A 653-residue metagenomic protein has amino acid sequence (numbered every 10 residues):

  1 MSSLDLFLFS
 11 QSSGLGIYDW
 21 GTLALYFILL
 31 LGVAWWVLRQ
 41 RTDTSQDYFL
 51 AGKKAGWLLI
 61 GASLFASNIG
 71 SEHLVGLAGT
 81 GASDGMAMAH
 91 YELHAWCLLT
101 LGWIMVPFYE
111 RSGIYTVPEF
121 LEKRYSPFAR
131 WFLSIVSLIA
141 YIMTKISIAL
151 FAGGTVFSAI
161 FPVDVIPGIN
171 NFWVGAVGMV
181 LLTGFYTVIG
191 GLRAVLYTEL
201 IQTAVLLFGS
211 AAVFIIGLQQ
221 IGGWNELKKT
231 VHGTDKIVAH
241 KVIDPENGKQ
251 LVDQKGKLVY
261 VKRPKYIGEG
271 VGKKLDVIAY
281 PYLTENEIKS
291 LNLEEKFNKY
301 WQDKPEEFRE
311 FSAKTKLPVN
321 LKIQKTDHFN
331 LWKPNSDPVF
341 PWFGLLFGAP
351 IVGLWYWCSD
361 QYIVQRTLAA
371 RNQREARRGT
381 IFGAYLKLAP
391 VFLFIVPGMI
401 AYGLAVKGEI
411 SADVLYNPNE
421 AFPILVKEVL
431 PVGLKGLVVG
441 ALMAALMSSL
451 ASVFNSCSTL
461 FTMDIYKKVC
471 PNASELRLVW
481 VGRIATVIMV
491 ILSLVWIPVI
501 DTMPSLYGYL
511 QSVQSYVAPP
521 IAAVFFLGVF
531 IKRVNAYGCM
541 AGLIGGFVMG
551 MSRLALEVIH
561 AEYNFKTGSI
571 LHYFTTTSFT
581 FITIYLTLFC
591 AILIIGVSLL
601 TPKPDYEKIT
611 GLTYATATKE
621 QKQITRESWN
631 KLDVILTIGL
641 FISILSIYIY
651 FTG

Functional and structural regions predicted by a protein language model:
S2-G653: Membrane-embedded helix-loop-helix hairpins and adjacent transmembrane boundary segments in multi-pass transporters
